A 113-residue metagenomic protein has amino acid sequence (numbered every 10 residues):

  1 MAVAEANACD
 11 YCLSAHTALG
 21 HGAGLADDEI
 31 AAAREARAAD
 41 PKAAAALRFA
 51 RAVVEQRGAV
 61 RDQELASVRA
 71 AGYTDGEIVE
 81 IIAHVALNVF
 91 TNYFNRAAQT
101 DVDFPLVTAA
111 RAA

Functional and structural regions predicted by a protein language model:
M1-A113: Hydrophobic alpha-helical segments
